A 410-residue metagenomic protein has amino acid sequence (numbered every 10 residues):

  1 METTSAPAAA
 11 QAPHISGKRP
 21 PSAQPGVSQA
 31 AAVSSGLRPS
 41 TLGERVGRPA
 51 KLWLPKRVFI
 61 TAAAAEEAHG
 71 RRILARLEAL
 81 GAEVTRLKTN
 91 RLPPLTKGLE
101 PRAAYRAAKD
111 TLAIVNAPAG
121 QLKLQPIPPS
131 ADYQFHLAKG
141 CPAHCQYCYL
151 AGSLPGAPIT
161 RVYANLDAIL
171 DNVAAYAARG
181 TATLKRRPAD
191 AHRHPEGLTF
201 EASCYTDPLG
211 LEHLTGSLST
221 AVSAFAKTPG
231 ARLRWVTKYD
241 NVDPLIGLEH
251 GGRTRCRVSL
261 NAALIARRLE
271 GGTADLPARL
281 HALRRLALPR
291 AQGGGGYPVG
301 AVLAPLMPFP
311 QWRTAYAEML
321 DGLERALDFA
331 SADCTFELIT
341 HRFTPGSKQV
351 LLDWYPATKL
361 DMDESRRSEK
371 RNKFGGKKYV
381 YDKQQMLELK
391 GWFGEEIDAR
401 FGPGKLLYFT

Functional and structural regions predicted by a protein language model:
M1-A131: Flexible, acidic/Gly-rich N-terminal and inter-domain linker regions that tether and position cofactor-handling modules
H69-R71, E212-L214, P244-L248, R268-E270 (+2 more regions): A short acidic (Asp/Glu
V115-I127, L150-R257: Conserved Radical SAM active-site core
H136-S153: Local cysteine-cluster metal-coordination motifs and their immediate loop/turn environment, predominantly Fe-S cluster
T206-L209, D240-P244, T254-T273, P305-P310 (+2 more regions): Conserved radical SAM core fold
R268, L306-W312, A332-V380: Flexible glycine/acidic-rich beta-alpha junction loops that bind and position SAM and/or redox cofactors in anaerobic
R279-G346, R400, L407: Conserved C-terminal portion of the radical SAM core fold that forms the substrate/S-adenosylmethionine-binding
D361-T410: A cross-taxonomic marker for long C-terminal extensions/tails that follow the last structured domain
